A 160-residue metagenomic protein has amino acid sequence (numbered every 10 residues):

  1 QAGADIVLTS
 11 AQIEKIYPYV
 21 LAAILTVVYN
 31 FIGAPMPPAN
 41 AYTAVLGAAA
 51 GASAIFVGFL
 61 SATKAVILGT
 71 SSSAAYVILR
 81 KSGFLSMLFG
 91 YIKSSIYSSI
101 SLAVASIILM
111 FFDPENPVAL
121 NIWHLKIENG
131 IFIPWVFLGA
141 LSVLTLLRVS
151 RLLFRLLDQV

Functional and structural regions predicted by a protein language model:
D5-G51: Long, highly hydrophobic alpha-helical transmembrane signal-anchor segments
D5-T9, L79-K93: Membrane-interface segments at loop-to-transmembrane junctions
K15-A22, G90-A103: Select subsegments of transmembrane alpha-helices in polytopic membrane proteins, especially boundary-proximal
Y42-A44, A49, N121-I131: Membrane-interface segments at the starts/ends of alpha-helical transmembrane spans
A44-L60, V136-G139: Alpha-helical transmembrane segments
A62-S82: Membrane-helix interface/capping segments
S98-L120: Alpha-helical transmembrane segments and their membrane-interface junctions in multi-pass membrane proteins
H124-V160: Alpha-helical transmembrane segments and their immediate juxtamembrane interface regions
